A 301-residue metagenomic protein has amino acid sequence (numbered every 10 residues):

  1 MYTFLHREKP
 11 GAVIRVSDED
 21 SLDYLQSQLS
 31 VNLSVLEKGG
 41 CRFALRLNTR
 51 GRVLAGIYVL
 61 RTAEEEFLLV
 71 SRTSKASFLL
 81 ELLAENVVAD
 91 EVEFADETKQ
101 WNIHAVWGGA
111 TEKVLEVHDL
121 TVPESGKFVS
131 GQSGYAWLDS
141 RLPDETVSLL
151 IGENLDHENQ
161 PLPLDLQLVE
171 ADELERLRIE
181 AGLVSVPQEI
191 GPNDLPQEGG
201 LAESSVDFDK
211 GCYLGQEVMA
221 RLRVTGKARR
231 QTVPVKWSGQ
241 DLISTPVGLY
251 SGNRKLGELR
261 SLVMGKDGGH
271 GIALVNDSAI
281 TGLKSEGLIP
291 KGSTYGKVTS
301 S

Functional and structural regions predicted by a protein language model:
M1-G56, R61-E64: Acidic, proline/glycine-enriched N-terminal capping motif
T3-E8, A12-R15, Y58-V184: Acidic, low-complexity central loop/insert segments
R15-S21, V106-K113, K236-S244: Short, surface-exposed ligand-recognition loops at beta-strand->loop->(often short) alpha-helix junctions that present
Q26-S34, E81-A89, E116, L120 (+3 more regions): Short, intrinsically disordered, mixed-charge
K38-C41, H118-G131, P187, E198 (+2 more regions): Glycine-centered loop/turn motifs
D156-L222: Aromatic-anchored, glycine/proline-accented short structural segments that stabilize local strand-turns or short
L177, D194, G200-V206, L214-Q216 (+1 more regions): Glycine-rich, small/acidic residue-mixed loop/short-helix segments
